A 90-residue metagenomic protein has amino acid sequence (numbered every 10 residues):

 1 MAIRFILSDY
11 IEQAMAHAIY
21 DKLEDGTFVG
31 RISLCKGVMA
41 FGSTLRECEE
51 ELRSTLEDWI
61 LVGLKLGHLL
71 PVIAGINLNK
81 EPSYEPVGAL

Functional and structural regions predicted by a protein language model:
M1-H17, E50-L90: Short, charged, surface-exposed hinge/linker loops at domain edges that act as mobile lids or interdomain connectors
H17-C35: Short aromatic-glycine-(Arg/Gly/Cys) micro-motifs in beta-strand/loop hairpins
K36-E47: A short, exposed loop/beta-hairpin motif centered on an aromatic-Gly-Thr core
